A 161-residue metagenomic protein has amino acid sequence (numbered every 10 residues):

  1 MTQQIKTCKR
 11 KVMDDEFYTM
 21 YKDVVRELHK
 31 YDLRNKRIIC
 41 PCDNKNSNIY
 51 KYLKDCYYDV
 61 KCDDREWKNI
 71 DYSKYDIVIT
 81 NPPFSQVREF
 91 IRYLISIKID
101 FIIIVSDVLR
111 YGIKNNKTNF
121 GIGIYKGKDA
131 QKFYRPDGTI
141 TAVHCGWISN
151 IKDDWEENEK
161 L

Functional and structural regions predicted by a protein language model:
M1-I77, P83-L161: Class I S-adenosyl-L-methionine-dependent methyltransferase catalytic core
